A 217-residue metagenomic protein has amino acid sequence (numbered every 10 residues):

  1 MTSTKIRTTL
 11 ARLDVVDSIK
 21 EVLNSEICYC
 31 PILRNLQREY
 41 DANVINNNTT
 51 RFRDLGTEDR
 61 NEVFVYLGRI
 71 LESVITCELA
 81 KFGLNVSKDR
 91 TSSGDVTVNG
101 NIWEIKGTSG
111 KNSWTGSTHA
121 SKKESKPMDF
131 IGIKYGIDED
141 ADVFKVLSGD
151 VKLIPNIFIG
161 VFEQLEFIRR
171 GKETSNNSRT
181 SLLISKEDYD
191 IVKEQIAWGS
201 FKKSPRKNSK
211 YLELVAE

Functional and structural regions predicted by a protein language model:
M1-V98, G107-E217: Nucleic-acid endonuclease domains
I102-E104: Short hydrophobic-acidic sequence motifs that mark active-site Asp/Glu residues
